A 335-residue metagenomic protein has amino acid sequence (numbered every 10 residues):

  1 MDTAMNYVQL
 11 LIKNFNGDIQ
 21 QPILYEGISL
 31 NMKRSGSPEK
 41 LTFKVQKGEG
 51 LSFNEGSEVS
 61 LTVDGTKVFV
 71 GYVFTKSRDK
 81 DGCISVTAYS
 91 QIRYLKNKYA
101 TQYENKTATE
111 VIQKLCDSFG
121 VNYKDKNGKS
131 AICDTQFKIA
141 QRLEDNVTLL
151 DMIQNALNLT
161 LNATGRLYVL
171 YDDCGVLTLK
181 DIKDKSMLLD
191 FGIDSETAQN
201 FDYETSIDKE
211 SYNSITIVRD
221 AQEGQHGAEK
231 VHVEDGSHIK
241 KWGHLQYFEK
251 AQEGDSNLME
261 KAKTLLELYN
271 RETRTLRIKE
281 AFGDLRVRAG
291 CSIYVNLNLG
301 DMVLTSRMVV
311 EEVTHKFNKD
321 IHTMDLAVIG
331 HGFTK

Functional and structural regions predicted by a protein language model:
M1-A100, G192-E204: Assembly/oligomerization scaffold segments
D2-Q9, G50, G165-Y269, R274-K319 (+1 more regions): Acidic, small/polar-enriched beta strand-loop surface segments
M32-G48, G82-I92, I217, T273-A281 (+2 more regions): Oligomerization/assembly interface segments of phage tail-like spikes and tubes
F43, V73, A88, T101-D125 (+3 more regions): Amphipathic, non-transmembrane alpha-helical segments in extracytoplasmic/periplasmic proteins
S60-A88, V169, Y294-A327: Short beta-strand and beta-hairpin "edge-sheet" elements
C83-I84, S90-I92, N127-S206: Short beta-strand-centered interaction patches in the first periplasmic/extracellular domains of large envelope
F119-D125, S130-D134, V218-A221, T334-K335: Intrinsically disordered, low-complexity terminal/linker regions enriched in Pro/Ser/Gly and acidic residues
